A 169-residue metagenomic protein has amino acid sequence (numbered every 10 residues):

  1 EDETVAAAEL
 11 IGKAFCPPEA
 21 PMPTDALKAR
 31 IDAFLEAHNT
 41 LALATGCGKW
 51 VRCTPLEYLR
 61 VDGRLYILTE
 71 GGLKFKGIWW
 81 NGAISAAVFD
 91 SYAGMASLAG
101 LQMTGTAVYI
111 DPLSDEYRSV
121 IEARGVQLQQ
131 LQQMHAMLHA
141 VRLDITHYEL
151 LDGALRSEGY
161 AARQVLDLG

Functional and structural regions predicted by a protein language model:
E1-P23, L98-G169: Charged, gly/pro-rich active-site loop segments
E19-T40: Short, basic/aromatic recognition patches
D32-A33, E57, K76, L131-Q133: Short secondary-structure boundary/capping segments
E36-A42, E122-G125: Short Pro/Gly-enriched beta-strand edge/turn motifs at strand-loop
H38-G71, I78, A86-D90, A99: Short beta-strand segments
G71, G82, L155: A short beta-strand motif that forms part of the nucleic acid-binding face of small beta-barrel RNA-binding folds
D90-S91, I145: Short secondary-structure boundary segments
G94-A96: Short, charge-patterned binding micro-sites
